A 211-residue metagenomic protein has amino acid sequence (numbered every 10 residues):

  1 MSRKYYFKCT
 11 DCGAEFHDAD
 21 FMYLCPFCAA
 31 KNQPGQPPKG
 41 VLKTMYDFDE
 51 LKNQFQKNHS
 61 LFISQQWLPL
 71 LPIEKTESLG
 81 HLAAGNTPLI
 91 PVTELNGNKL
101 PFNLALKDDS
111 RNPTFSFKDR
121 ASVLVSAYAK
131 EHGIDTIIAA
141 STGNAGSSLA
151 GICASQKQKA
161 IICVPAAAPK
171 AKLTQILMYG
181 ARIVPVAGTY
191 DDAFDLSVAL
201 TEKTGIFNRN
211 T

Functional and structural regions predicted by a protein language model:
M1-T211: PLP-dependent amino-acid enzyme catalytic core
